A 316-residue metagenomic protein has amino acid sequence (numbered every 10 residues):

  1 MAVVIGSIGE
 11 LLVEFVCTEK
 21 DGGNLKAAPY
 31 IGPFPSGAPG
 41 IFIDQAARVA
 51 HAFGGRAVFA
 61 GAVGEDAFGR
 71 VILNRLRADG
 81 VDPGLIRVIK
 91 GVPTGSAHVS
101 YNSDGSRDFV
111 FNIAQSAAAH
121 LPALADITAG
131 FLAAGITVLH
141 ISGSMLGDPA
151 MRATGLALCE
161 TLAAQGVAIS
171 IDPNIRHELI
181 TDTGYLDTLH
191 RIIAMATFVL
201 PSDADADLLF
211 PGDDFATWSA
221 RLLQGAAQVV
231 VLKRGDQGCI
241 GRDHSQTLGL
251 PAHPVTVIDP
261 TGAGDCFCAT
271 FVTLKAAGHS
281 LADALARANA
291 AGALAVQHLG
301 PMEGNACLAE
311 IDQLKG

Functional and structural regions predicted by a protein language model:
M1-G6, E160-A164, P211-G316: Conserved phosphate-binding/catalytic region of the ribokinase-like
M1-N24: Positively charged, low-complexity intrinsically disordered leader regions
G9-L11, S144, P173, C266: Active-site metal-binding loops of divalent metal-dependent hydrolases
N24-S106, A114-A118, L314: Substrate-binding N-lobe of the ribokinase-like
S100-R152: Conserved phosphate-binding/catalytic loop of the ribokinase/pfkB sugar-kinase fold
F131-L132, R191-I192, L223: Structural alpha-helical scaffold elements that stabilize or flank donor/cofactor-binding regions in carbohydrate
V138-A220, Q237-C239: Conserved beta-alpha-beta core of the PfkB/ribokinase-like small-molecule kinase fold
